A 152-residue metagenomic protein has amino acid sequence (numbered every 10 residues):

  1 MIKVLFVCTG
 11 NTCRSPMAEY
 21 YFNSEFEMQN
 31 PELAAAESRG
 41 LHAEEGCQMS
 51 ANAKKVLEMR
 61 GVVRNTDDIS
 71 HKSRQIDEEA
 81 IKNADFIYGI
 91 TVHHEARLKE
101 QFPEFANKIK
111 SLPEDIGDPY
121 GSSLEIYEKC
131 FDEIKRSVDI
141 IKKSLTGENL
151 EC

Functional and structural regions predicted by a protein language model:
M1-E78, K82, K143-C152: Conserved active-site segments centered on acidic
R14, G89-I90: Small/polar loops that bind or transfer phosphate-bearing groups
A51, T91-V92: Alpha-helix N-cap/helix-start capping motif
F86, V92-C152: Phosphate-binding/catalytic loops
